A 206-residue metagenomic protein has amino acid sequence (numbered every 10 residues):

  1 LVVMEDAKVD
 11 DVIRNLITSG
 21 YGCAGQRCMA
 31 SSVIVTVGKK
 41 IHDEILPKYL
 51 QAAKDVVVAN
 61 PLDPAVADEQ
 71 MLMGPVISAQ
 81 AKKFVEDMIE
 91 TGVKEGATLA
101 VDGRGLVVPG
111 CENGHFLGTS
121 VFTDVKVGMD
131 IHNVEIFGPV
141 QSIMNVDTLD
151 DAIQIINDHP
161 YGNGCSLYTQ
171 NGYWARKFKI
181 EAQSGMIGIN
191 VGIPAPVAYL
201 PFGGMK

Functional and structural regions predicted by a protein language model:
L1, Q141-S142: Short beta-strand->loop structural element characteristic of the AMP-binding/adenylate-forming
L1-K126, T148-D150, I155, I189: ALDH superfamily catalytic-core signature
V37, P139, N171: Short, conserved phosphate/pyrophosphate- and ester-handling motifs at nucleotide-, phospho-/glycolipid
I45, G105-T123, L149-K206: C-terminal core of ALDH-fold dehydrogenases
V66-Q70, F137, Y199-K206: Short glycine/proline- and charge-enriched loop/turn segments that cap or connect secondary-structure elements
E69-L72, G114-L117, V134-V140, H159-N163: Conserved glycine-rich beta-strand-loop-beta hairpin in the small C-terminal domain of fold type I
G128-N133: Cytochrome P450 core scaffold surrounding the K-helix E-X-X-R motif and the conserved "meander" helix-loop region
I143-D147: Short acidic-hydrophobic, aromatic-tinged amphipathic segments that line or gate anion-handling sites
